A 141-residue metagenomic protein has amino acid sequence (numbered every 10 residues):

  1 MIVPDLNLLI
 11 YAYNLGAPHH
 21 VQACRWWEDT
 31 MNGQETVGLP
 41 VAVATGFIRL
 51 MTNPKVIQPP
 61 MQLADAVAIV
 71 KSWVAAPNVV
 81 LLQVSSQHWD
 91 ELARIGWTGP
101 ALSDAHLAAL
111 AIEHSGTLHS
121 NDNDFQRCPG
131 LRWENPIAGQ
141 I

Functional and structural regions predicted by a protein language model:
M1, A108-I141: Acidic, PIN/NYN-like endoribonuclease modules and their adjacent C-terminal/linker elements
M1-L39, K55-A68, H114, I141: Short, well-structured N-terminal submotif of metal-dependent ribonuclease cores
D5, P40, P100-L102, D122 (+1 more regions): Histidine- and aromatic-rich ligand-binding microenvironments
L8, V43, Q87-H88, H106-L107 (+1 more regions): Alpha-helix capping/helix-boundary segments
E35-L39, P77-N78, A111, P136: A generic "structured core" feature
G38-V41, Q83, S120-N121: Short beta-strand segments at enzyme active-site cores
P60, A76-H119: Active-site neighborhoods of divalent-metal-dependent phosphate/nucleic-acid chemistry enzymes
